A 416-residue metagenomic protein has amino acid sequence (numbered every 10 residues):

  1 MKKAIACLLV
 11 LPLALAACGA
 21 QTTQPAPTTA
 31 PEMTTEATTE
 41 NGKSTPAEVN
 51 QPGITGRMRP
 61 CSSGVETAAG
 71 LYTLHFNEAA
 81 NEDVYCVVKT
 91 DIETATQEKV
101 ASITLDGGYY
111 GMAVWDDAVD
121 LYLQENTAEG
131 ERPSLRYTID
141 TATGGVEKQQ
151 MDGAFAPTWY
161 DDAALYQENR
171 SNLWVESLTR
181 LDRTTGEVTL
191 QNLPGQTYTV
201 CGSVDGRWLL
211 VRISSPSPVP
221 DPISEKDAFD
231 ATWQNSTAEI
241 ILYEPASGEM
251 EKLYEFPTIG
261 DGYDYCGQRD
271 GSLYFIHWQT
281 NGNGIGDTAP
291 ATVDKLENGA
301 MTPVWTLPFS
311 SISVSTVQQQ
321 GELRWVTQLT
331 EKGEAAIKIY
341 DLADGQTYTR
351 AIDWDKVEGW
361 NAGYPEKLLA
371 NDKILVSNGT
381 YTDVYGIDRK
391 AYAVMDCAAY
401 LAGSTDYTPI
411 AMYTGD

Functional and structural regions predicted by a protein language model:
L15-A17: C-terminal motif of bacterial Sec signal peptides marking the signal peptidase cleavage site
G19-Q21: Bacterial signal peptide processing site
V49-T55, T96-I103, G145-Q150, E187-N192 (+3 more regions): A short beta-strand motif characteristic of beta-propeller blades
N50-Y85, I103-G111: Beta-strand-rich domains and repeat architectures in extracellular enzymes and scaffolds, especially beta-propellers
R57-E66, D106-D116, M151-D162, G195-D205 (+4 more regions): Repeated scaffold domains used in trafficking and secretory/extracellular systems, primarily beta-propellers
T73-H75, L121-L123, Y166-E168, L210-R212 (+3 more regions): Residue position within the beta-strands of beta-propeller blades
F76-A79, N126-G130, R170, I213-N235 (+2 more regions): Short, conserved, GDST-rich strand-edge loop motifs in beta-rich repeat architectures
D91-A95, I139-G144, D182-G186, E244-G248 (+3 more regions): Short loop/turn segments that connect beta-strands within beta-propeller blades
